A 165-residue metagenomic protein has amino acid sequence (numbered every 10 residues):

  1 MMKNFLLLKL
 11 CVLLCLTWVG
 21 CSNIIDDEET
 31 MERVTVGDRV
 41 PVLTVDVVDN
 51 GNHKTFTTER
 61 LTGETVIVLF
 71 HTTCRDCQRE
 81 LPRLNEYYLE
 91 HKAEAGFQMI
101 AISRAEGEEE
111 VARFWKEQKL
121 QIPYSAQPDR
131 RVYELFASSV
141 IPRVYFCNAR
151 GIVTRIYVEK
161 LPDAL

Functional and structural regions predicted by a protein language model:
M2-D46, R155, D163-L165: N-terminal targeting signals for export/organelle localization
D38, N52-K54, I152: Residue-level signal for well-ordered, solvent-exposed loop/turn and beta-edge residues enriched in charged/polar side
V42-T65: A short beta-strand-turn-helix
V66-I67, M99, V144: Hydrophobic beta-strand anchors of alpha/beta hydrolase catalytic cores
L69-E86: Conserved redox-active cysteine motifs that mediate thiol-disulfide chemistry, especially di-cysteine Cys-X(1-2)-Cys
A95-E108, L120-D129: Thiol-based oxidoreductase modules, predominantly thioredoxin-like and allied folds used for disulfide exchange
A112-R150: Short, internal strand/loop/helix patches that form the active-site neighborhood or redox-interaction surface
Y145-L165: Non-catalytic, surface beta->alpha helical segment in thiol-disulfide oxidoreductase systems
